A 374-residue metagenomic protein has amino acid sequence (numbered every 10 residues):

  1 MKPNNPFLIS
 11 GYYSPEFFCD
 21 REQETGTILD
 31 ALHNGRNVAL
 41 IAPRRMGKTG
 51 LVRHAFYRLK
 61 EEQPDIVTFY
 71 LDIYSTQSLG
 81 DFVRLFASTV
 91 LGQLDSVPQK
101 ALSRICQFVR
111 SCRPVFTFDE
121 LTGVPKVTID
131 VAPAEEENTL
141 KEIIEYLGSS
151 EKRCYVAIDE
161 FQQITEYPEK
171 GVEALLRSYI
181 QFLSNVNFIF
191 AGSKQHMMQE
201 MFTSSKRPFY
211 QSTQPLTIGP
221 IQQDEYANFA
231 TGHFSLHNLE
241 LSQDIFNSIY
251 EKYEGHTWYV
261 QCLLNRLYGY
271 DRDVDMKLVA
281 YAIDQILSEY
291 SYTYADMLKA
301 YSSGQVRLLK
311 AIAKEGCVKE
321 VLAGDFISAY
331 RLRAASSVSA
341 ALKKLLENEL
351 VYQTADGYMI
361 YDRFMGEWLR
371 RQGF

Functional and structural regions predicted by a protein language model:
M1-V38, P43, E61-E62, Y352: A short, basic N-terminal segment
K2-F7, Y292-F374: C-terminal leucine-rich, beta-strand-based interaction scaffolds used for sensing/assembly
L32-H33, E254, Y268, K310-C317: Short, locally clustered residues in the helix-turn-helix/winged-helix DNA-binding domain
A42-M46, G50-Y155, S336: P-loop NTPase nucleotide-binding core
K126-K194, T203: Conserved Walker B catalytic segment
Q195-T213: Short regulatory helix/loop adjacent to the ATP-binding pocket of P-loop NTPases
Q214-E225: Conserved AAA+ ATPase "SRH/arginine-finger" region at the nucleotide-binding site
A227, T231-T293, S303, A355: Amphipathic alpha-helical "lid/sensor" segments that cap RecA-like P-loop NTPase cores
